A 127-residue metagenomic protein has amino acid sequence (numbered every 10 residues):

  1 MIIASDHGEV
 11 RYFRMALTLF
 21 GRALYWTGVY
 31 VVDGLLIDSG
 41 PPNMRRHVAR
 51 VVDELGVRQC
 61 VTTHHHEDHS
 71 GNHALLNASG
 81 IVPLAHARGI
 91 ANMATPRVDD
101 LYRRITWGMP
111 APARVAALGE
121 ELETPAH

Functional and structural regions predicted by a protein language model:
I2-L55: Conserved beta-strand hairpin/beta-sheet module of binuclear metal-dependent hydrolase folds, prominently
A4-H7, I90-H127: Metallo-beta-lactamase
R11-F13, V61, L84, A116: Hydrophobic/aromatic beta-strand patches that form the interior of the parallel beta-sheet core in alpha/beta enzyme
M15, H86, P125-H127: Conserved beta-strand termini and adjacent loop/short-helix elements that scaffold enzyme active sites in alpha/beta
T18, D68, A91: Surface-exposed, flexible loop/turn segments at secondary-structure boundaries
Y30-G34, L55-V57, S79-I81, Y102-I105: Short, low-complexity, polar/charged sequence segments that are solvent-exposed and flexible
N43-H86: Active-site metal-binding motif and surrounding structural segment of the metallo-beta-lactamase
